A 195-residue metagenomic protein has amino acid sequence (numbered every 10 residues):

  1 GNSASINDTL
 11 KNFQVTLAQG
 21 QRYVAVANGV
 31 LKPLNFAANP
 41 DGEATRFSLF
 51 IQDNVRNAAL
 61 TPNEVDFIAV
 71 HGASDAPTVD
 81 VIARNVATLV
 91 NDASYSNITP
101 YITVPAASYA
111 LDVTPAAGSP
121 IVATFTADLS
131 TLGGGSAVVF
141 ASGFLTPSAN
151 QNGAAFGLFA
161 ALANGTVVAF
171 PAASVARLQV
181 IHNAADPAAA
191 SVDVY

Functional and structural regions predicted by a protein language model:
G1-Y195: Intrinsically disordered, low-complexity polar regions and short flexible loop motifs
